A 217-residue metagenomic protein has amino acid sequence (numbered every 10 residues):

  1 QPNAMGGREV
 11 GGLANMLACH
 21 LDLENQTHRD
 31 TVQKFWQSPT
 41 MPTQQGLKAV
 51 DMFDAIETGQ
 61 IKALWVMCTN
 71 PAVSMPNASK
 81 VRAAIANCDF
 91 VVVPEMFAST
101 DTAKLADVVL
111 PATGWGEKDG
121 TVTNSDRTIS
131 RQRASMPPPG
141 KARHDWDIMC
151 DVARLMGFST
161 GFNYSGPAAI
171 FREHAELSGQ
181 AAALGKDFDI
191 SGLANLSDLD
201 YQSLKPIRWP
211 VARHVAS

Functional and structural regions predicted by a protein language model:
Q1, G7-A14, A169-S217: Long, low-complexity segments enriched in small/aliphatic residues
N3-A183: Non-catalytic alpha/beta scaffold blocks inside enzyme catalytic domains
